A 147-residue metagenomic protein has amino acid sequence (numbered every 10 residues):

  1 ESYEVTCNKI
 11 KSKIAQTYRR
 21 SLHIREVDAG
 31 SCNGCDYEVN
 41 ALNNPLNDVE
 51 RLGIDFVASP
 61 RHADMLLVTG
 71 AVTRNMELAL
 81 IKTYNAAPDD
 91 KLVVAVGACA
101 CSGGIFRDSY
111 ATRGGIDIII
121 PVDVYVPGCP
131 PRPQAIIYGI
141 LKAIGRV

Functional and structural regions predicted by a protein language model:
E1-V147: Iron-sulfur-associated redox domains of electron-transfer enzymes in respiratory and anaerobic energy metabolism
